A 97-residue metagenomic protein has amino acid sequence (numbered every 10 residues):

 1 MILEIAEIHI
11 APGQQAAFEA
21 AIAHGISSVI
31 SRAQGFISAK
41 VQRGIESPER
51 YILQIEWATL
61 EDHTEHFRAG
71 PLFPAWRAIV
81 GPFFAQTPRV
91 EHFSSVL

Functional and structural regions predicted by a protein language model:
I2, K40-I52, A75-L97: Glycine-rich beta-strand-turn "strand-cap" elements at beta-sheet edges
L3-I8: Active-site-flanking beta-strand signature of metal-NTP-handling nucleotidyl enzymes and homologous cyclase-like
H9, Q42, Q54-E56: Short hydrophobic/aromatic beta-strand micro-patches that form the beta-sheet surface supporting nucleotide- or nucleic
H9-I22: Short, surface-exposed ligand-recognition loops at beta-strand->loop->(often short) alpha-helix junctions that present
A11, R50, F67-A69: Intrinsically disordered, low-complexity regions enriched in Ser/Pro/Gly/Gln/His and often acidic
P12-Q14, I45-S47, T59-E61: Feature marks short, surface-exposed loop/turn motifs that line or immediately flank catalytic pockets and channel
H24, S28-F36, E56-R89: An amphipathic, aromatic/His-enriched active-site/gating alpha helix that lines ligand/cofactor pockets
